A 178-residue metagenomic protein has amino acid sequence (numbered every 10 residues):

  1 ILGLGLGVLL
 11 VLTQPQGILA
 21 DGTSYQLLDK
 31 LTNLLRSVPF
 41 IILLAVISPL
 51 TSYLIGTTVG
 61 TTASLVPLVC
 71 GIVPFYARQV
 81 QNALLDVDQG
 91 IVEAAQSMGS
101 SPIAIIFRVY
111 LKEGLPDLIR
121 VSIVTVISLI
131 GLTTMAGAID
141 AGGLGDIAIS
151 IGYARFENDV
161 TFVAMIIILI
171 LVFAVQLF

Functional and structural regions predicted by a protein language model:
I1-L85, R120-L129, I167-V175: Membrane-water interface segments at the C-terminal ends of transmembrane alpha-helices in multi-pass inner-membrane
P15-Q26, P102-I106, Y110, D140-G143: Juxtamembrane loop-helix boundary motifs flanking transmembrane segments in multi-pass membrane proteins
T61-T62, I103, D159: Residues that define the loop-to-transmembrane-helix transition and helix capping in multi-pass membrane transporters
L84-G114, A154: Short helix-to-coil transition segments within interhelical loops that connect adjacent transmembrane helices
P102-T133: Transmembrane alpha-helices
L144-F178: Hydrophobic alpha-helical transmembrane segments of polytopic membrane proteins
